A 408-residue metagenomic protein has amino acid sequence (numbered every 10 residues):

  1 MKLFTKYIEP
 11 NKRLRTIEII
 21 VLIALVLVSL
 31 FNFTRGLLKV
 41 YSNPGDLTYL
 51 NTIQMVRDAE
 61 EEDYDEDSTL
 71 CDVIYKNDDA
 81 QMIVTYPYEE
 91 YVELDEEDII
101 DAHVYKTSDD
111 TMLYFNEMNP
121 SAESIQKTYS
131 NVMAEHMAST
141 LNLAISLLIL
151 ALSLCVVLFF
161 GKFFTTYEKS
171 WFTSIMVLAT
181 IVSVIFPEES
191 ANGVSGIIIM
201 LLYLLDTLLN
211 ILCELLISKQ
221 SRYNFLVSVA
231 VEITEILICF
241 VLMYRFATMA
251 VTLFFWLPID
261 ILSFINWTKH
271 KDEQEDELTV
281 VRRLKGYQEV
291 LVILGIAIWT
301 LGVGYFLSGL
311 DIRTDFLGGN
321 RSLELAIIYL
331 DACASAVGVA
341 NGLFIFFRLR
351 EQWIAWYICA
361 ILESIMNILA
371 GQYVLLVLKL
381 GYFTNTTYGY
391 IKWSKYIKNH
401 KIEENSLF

Functional and structural regions predicted by a protein language model:
M1-P44: Hydrophobic secretory-pathway targeting helix
R15-S29, I149, Y167-I181, D206 (+1 more regions): Alpha-helical transmembrane segments
L30, N341-F408: C-terminal transmembrane-bundle signature of multipass membrane proteins, characterized by strong activation on
P44-D65: Structural detector for short beta-strands of small beta-barrel domains
Y88-H103: Short nucleic-acid-contacting surface segments enriched for D/E, G, S/T with interspersed K/R
T107-L141: Short, aromatic-rich amphipathic segments at membrane interfaces that lie adjacent to a transmembrane helix or signal
M137-L158: Selective detector of the "anchor" transmembrane alpha-helix that sits immediately C-terminal
A230-H270, E275-V281: Hydrophobic, ordered structural segments
